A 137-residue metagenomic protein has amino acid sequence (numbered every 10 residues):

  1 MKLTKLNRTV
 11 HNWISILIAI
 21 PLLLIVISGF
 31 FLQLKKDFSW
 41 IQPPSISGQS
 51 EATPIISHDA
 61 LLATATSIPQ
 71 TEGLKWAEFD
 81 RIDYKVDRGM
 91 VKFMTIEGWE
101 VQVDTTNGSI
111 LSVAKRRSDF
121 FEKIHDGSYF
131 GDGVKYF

Functional and structural regions predicted by a protein language model:
M1-F137: Conserved histidines in hydrophobic membrane contexts and catalytic metal-binding motifs
